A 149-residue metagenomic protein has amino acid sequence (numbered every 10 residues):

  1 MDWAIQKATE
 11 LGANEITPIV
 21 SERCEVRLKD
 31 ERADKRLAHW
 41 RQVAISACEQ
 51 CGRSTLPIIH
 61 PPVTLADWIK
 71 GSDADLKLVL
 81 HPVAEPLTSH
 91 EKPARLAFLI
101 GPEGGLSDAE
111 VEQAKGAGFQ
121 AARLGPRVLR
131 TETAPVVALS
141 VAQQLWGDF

Functional and structural regions predicted by a protein language model:
M1-L76: RNA substrate-binding interface of SAM-dependent RNA methyltransferases
W3, L28, S89-H90, D108-V111: Short glycine-/acidic-enriched loop or helix-start segments at secondary-structure transitions that form or flank
K7-L11, A94, Q113-G116: Short, solvent-exposed amphipathic alpha-helical segments in soluble enzyme and RNA/protein-processing domains
Q50, L99-E103, R123: Short glycine/serine/threonine-biased micro-segments
P61-K92, L96-L99: A mid-sequence, solvent-exposed acidic-amphipathic segment
A84, E103-G104, P126-L129: Short, acidic/turn-prone active-site loops that include or flank metal/cofactor- and phosphate-binding residues
P93-Q113: A C-terminal functional module that forms or caps the active site or interfaces directly with catalytic machinery
D108-F149: Structured adenosyl-cofactor binding patch, chiefly the S-adenosyl-L-methionine
